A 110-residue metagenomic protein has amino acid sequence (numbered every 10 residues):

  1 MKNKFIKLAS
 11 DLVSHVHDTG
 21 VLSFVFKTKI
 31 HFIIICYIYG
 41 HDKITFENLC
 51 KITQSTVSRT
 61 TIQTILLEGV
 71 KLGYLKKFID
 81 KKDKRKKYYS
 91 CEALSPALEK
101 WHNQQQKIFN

Functional and structural regions predicted by a protein language model:
M1-N3: General nucleic-acid-binding
F5-I34: Short alpha-helical segments that sit at the start of domains
A9-T19, S95-F109: Hydrophobic alpha-helical core bundles mediating ligand binding, dimerization, or RNAP-core interactions
K27, D80-Q104: Short, cationic-aromatic polyanion-contact patches
C36-G40, Q54: Short, locally clustered residues in the helix-turn-helix/winged-helix DNA-binding domain
K43-T53: Short acidic, hydrophobic short linear motifs in intrinsically disordered regions
T56-K71: Short amphipathic alpha-helical interaction segments
V70-K81: A short, conserved structural fragment
